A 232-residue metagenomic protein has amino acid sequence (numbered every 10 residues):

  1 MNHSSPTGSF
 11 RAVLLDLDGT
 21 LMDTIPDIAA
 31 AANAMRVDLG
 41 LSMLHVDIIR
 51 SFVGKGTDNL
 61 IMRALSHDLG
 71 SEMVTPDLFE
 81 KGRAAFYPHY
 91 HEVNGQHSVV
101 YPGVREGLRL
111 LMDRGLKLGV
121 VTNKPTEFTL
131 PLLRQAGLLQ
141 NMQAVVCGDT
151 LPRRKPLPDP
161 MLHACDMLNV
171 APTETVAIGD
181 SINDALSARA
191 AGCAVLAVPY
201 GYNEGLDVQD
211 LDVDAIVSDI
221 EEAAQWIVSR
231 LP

Functional and structural regions predicted by a protein language model:
M1-A12, D47, M112, P125-T126 (+1 more regions): Asp-based, Mg2+/Mn2+-dependent phosphohydrolase catalytic module
N2-S51: Active-site neighborhood of HAD-like aspartate-dependent phosphohydrolases
G8-S9, P88-V120, T126-L130, P158: Short, acidic loop-to-helix structural element flanking the phosphoryl-transfer center in phosphate-processing enzymes
I28-A29, T57-I61, F79, R83 (+4 more regions): A general structural signal for well-ordered alpha-helical segments in protein cores
V37-S42, L69-V74, D113-R114, G137-N141 (+1 more regions): Short helix-capping segments at alpha-helix termini
K55-E92, P102-R105, L110: A metal-dependent, Asp-based hydrolase signature
